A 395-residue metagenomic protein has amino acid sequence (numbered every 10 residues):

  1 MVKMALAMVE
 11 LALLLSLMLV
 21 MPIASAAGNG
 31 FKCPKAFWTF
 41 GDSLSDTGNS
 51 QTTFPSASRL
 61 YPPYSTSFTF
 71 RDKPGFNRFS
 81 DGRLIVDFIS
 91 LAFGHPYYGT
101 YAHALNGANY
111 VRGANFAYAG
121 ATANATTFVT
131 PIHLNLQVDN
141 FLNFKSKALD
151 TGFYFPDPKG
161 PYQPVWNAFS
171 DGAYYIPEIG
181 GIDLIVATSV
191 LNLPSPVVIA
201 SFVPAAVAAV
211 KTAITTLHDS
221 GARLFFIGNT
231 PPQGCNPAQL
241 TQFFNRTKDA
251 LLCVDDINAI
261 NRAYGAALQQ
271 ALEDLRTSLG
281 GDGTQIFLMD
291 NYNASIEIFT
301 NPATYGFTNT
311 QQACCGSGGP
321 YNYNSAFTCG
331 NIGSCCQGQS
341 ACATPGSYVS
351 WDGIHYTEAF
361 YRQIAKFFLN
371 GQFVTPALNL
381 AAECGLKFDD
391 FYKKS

Functional and structural regions predicted by a protein language model:
V2-S395: Conserved active-site regions of diverse hydrolases
